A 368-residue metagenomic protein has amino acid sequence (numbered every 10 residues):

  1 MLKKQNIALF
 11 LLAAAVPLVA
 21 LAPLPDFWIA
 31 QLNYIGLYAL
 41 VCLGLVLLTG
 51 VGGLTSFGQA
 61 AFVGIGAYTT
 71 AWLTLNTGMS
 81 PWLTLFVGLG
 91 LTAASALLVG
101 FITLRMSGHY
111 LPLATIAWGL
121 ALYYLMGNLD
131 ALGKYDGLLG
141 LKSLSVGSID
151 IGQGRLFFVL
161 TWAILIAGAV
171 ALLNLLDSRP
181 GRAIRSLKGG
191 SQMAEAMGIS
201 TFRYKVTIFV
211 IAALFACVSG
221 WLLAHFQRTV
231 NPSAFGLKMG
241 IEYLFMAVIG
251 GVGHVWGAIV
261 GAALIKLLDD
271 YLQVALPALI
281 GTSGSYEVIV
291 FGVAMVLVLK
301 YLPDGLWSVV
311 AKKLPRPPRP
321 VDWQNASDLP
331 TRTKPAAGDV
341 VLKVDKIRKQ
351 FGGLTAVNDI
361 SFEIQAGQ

Functional and structural regions predicted by a protein language model:
M1-P330: Transmembrane alpha-helices and adjacent helix-loop boundaries
A337-V341: A short, charged/proline- and glycine-enriched loop that marks the coil->beta-strand transition at the N-terminal
V344-I347: Conserved catalytic Walker-motif region of ABC-type ATPase nucleotide-binding domains
F351: Conserved A-loop
